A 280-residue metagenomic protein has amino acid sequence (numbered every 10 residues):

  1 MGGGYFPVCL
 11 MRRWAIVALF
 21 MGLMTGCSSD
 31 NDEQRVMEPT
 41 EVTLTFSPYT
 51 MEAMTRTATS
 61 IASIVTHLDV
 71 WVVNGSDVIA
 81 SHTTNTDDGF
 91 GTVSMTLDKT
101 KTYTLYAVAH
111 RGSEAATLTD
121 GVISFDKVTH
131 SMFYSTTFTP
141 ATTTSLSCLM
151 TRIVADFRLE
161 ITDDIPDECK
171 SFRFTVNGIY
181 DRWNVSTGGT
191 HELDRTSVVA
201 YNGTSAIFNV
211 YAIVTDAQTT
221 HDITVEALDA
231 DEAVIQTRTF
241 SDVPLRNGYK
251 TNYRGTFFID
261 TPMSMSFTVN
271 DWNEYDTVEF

Functional and structural regions predicted by a protein language model:
G3-A15: Bacterial N-terminal signal peptides that target proteins for export
L23-G26: C-terminal motif of bacterial Sec signal peptides marking the signal peptidase cleavage site
S28-D32: Bacterial signal peptide processing site
M37, S147-V154, A212-D216: Conserved "repeat-terminator" motif of extracellular CCP/Sushi domains
S47-S63, E160-E168: Structural motif
A62-T119, E168-L245, T277-F280: Tryptophan-paired
T84-D87, G112-S145, A230-D260: Structured interaction patches on ligand/partner-binding surfaces of diverse proteins
S135-C169, F174, T251-F280: Compositionally biased low-complexity segments at domain edges in trafficked proteins and select soluble regulators
